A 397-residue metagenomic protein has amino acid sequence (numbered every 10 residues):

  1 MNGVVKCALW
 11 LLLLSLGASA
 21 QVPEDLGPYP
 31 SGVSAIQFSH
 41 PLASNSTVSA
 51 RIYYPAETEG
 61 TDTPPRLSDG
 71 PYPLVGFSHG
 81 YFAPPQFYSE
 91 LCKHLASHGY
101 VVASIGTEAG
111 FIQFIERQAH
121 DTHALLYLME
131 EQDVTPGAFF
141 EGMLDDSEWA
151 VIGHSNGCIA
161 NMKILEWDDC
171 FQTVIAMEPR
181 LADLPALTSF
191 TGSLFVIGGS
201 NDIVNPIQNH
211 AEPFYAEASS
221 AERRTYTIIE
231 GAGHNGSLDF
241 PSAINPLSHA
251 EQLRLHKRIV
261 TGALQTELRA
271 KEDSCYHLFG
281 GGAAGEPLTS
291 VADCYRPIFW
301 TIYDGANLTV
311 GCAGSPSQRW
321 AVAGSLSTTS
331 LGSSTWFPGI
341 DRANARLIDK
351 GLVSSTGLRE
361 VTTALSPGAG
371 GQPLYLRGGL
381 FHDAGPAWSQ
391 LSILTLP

Functional and structural regions predicted by a protein language model:
Q21-G76, V101: Short conserved active-site loop signatures built around small residues
G27, S44, F190-K257, T266: Active-site-adjacent alpha-helix of alpha/beta-hydrolase-fold enzymes
E59-T61, R66-F114, I203-I207: Short substrate-entry loop that stabilizes the transition state in hydrolases
H79, G153-S155: Conserved alpha/beta-hydrolase "nucleophile elbow" surrounding the catalytic nucleophile
F87, Q113-D146, I159, K163: Alpha/beta-hydrolase active-site loop
C170-L181: A conserved short beta-strand
P246-C294: Catalytic active-site module of serine/aspartate enzymes centered on a nucleophile-bearing elbow/loop
Y295-P397: Residue-level hotspots within well-ordered secondary structure
